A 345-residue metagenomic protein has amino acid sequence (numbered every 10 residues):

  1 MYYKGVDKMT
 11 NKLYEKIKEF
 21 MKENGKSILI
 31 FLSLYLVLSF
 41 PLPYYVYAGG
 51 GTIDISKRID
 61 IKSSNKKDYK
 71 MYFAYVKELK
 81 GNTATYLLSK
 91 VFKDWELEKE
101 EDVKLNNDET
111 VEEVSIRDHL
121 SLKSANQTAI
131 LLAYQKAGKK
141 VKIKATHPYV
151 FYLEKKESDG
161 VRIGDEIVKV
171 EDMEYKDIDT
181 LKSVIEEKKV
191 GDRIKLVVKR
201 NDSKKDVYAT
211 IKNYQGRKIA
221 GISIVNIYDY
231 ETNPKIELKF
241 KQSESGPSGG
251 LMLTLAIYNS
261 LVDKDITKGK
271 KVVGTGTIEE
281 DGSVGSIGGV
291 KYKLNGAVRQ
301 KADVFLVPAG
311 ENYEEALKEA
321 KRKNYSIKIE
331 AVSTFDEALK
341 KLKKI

Functional and structural regions predicted by a protein language model:
M1-M21: N-terminal Lys/Arg-rich, disordered targeting/topogenic segments
N24-L42: Hydrophobic membrane-insertion alpha-helices, especially the h-region of bacterial N-terminal signal peptides
I55, M71-F73, E78-T146: Extended, small/polar residue-biased N-terminal targeting/export presequences and adjacent propeptide/linker tracts
V111-S124, Y152-L153, K169-E171, E237-P247 (+2 more regions): Second-shell loop/turn segments in exported
S124, A129-I178, S283-G288, A309: PDZ/PDZ-like domain segments forming the peptide/carboxylate-binding groove, activating on the N-terminal beta-strands
S183-I224, K321-E337, K341-K344: PDZ-domain C-terminal substructure recognizer with occasional recognition of PDZ-binding tails
R200-A256: C-terminal, low-ordered peptide segments at domain boundaries
S260, E280-E314: Glycine- and Gly-Pro-enriched alpha-helical subdomains that act as flexible, kink-prone "lid/hinge" or packing modules
